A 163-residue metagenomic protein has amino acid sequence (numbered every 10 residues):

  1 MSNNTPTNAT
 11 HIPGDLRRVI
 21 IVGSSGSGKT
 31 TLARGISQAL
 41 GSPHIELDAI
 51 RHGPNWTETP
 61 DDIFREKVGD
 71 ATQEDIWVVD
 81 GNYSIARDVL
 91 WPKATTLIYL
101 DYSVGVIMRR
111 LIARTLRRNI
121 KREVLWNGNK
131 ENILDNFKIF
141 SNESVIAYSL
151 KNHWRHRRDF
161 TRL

Functional and structural regions predicted by a protein language model:
S2-G14, A39, A147-L163: NTP-dependent small-molecule kinase module
I21: Hydrophobic anchor at the beta1->P-loop junction of P-loop NTPases
S25: The conserved Walker
K29: Conserved lysine of the Walker
L32: Hydrophobic positions on the alpha1 helix immediately C-terminal to the Walker A/P-loop
G35: Active-site signature of alpha/beta-hydrolase-fold catalytic machinery across serine- and Asp/Cys-nucleophile hydrolases
P43-G105: Conserved nucleotide-sensing/catalytic segment adjacent to the nucleotide-binding pocket in NTP-handling enzymes
Y102-H156: A glycine- and Lys/Arg-enriched "phosphate-lid" helix/loop adjacent to the NTP-binding pocket of small-molecule kinases
